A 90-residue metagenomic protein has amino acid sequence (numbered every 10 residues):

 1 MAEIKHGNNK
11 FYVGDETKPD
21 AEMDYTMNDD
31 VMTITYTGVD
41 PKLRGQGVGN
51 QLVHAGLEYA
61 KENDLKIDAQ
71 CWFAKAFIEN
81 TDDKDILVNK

Functional and structural regions predicted by a protein language model:
M1-E3, N28, V53-E62: Long, contiguous secondary-structure blocks with strong helical propensity
M1-T35: N-terminal first-folded block
V31, L43, I78: Active-site-proximal flexible loops/turns
T37-V39: Hydrophobic adenine-recognition pocket in adenosine-nucleotide-binding enzymes
L43, G47-L52: Conserved acetyl-CoA pyrophosphate-binding loop and the N-cap/start of the following alpha-helix in GNAT-like
A55, Y59-K90: C-terminal structural segments of small proteins and small subunits
